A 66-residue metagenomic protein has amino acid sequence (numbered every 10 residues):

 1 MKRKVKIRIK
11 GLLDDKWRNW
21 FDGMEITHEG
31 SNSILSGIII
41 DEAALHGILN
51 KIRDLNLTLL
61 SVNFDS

Functional and structural regions predicted by a protein language model:
M1-S66: Long, contiguous binding/interaction regions
